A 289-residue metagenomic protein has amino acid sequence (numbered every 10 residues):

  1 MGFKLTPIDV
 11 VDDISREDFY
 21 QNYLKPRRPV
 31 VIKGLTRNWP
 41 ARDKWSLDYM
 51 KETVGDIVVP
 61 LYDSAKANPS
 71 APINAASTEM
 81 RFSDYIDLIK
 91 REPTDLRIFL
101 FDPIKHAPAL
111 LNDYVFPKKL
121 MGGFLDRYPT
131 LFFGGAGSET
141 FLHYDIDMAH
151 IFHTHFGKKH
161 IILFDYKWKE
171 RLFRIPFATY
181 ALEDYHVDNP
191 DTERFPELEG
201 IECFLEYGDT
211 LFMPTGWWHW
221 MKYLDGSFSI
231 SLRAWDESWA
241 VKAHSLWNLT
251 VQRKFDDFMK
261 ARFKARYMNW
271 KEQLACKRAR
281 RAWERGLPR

Functional and structural regions predicted by a protein language model:
M1-T210, W220-R289: N-terminal accessory scaffold of Fe(II)-dependent oxygenases
